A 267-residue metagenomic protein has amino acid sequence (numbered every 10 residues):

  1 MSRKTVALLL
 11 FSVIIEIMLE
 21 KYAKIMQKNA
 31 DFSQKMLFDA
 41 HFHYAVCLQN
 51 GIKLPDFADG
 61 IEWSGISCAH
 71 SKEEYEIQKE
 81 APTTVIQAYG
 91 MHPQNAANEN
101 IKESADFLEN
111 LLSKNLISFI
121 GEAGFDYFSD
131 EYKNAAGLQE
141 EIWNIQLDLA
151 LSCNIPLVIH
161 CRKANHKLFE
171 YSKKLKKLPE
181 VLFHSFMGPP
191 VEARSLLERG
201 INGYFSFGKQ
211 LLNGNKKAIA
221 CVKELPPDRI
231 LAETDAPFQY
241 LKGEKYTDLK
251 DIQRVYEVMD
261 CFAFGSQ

Functional and structural regions predicted by a protein language model:
R3, L8-Q267: Mid-domain alpha/beta scaffold segments of enzyme catalytic cores
